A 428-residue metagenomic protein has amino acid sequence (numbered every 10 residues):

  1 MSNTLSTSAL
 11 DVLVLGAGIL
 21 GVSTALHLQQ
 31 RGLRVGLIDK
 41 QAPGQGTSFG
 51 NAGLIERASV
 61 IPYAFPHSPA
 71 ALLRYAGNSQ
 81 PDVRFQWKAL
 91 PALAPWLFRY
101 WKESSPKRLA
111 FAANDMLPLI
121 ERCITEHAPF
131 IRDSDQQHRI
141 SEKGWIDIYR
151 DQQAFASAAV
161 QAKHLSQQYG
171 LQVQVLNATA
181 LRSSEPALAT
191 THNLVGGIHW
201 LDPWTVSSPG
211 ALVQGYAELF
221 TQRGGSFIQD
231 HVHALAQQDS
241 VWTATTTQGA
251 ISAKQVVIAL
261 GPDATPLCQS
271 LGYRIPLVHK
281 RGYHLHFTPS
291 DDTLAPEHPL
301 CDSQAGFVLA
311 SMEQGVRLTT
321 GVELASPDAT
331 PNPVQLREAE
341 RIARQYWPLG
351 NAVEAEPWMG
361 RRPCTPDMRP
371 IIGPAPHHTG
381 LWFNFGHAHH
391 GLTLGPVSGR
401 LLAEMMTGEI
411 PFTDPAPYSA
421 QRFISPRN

Functional and structural regions predicted by a protein language model:
L10-L37: N-terminal Rossmann-like FAD-binding beta1-loop-alpha1 element of flavoenzymes
Q30-G50: Glycine-rich FAD pyrophosphate-binding loop
L54, S59, Y63-E103, A234 (+3 more regions): Active-site substrate-recognition segment that forms the wall of the catalytic cavity or substrate channel
A94-G215: Rossmann-like flavin
Y169, S303-Q304, R344-N428: C-terminal catalytic lobe of FAD-dependent flavoproteins
L176-S184, T205, S226-W242: A conserved short coil-to-beta-strand element within the FAD-binding core of flavoproteins
